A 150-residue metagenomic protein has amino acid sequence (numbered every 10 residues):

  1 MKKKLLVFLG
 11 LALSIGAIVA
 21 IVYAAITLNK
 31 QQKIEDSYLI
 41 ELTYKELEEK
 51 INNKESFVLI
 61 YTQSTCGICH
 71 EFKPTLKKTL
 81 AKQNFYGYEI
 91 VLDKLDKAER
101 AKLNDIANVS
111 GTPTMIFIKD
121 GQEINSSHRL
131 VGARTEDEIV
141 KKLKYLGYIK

Functional and structural regions predicted by a protein language model:
M1-Y38: N-terminal targeting signals for export/organelle localization
I34-E49, V91-K94: Short extracytoplasmic/periplasmic juxtamembrane "stem" segments immediately C-terminal to an N-terminal membrane anchor
E41, Y61, N84-R100: Thiol-based oxidoreductase modules, predominantly thioredoxin-like and allied folds used for disulfide exchange
Y44, E48, K73, K77-L80 (+4 more regions): Extracytoplasmic/secreted envelope proteins and their assembly/folding machinery, especially bacterial periplasmic
E46-F85: Local sequence-structure signature of Cys/Sec-based thiol-disulfide redox active-site neighborhoods
A98-N125: Structural alpha/beta surface segment adjacent to cysteine/selenocysteine redox centers across thiol/disulfide enzymes
I116-K150: Non-catalytic, surface beta->alpha helical segment in thiol-disulfide oxidoreductase systems
